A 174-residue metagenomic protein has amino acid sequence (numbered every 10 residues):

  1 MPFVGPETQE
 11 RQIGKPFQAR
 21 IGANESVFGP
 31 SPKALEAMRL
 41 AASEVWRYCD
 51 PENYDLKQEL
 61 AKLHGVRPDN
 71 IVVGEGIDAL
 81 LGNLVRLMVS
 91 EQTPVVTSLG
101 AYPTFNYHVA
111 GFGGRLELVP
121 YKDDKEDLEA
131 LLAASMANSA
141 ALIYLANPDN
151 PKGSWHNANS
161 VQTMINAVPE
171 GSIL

Functional and structural regions predicted by a protein language model:
M1-R47, S139: N-terminal "arm"/small-domain region of PLP-dependent enzymes with the aminotransferase-like
W46-G171: Conserved core of the PLP fold type I
